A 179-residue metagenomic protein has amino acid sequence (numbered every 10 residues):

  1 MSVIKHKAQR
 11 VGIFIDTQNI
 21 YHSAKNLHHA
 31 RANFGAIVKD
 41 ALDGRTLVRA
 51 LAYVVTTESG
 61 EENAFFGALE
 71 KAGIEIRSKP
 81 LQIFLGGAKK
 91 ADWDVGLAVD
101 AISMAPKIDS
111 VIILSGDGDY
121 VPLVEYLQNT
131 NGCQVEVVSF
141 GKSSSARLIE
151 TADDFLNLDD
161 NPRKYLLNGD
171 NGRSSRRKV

Functional and structural regions predicted by a protein language model:
M1-V179: Terminal and domain-boundary accessory regions
